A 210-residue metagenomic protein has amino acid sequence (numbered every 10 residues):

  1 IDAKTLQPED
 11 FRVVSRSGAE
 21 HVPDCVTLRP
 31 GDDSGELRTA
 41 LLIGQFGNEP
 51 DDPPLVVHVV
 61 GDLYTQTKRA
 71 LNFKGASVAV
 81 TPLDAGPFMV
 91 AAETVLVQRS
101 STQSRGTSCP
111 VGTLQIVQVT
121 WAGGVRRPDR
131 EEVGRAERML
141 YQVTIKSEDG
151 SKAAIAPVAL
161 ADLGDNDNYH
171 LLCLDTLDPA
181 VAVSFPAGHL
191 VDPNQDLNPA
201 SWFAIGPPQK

Functional and structural regions predicted by a protein language model:
I1-K210: Non-catalytic beta-sheet/beta-sandwich ligand-binding modules that flank or precede catalytic cores
